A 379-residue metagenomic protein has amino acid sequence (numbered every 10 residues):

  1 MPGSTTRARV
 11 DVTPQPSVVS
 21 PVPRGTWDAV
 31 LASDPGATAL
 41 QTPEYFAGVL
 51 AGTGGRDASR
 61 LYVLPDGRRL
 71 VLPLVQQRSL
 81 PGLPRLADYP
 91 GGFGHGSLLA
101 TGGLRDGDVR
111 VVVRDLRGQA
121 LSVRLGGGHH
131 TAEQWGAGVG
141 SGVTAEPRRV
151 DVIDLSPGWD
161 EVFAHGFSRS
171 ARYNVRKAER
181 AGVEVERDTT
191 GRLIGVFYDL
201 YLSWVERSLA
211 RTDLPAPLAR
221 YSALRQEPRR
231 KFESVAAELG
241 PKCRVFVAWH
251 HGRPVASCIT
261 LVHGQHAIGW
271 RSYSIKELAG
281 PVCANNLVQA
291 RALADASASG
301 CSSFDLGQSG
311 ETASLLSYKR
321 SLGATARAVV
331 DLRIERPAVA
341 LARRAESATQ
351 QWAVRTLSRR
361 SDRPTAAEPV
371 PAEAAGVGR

Functional and structural regions predicted by a protein language model:
P2-D11, V139-E161, A298-R379: Active-site/acyl-donor-binding loops of N-acyltransferases
R7, P14-D66, L72-G82, H130-E146 (+1 more regions): A conserved beta-strand-loop-helix scaffold within acyl/acetyltransferase catalytic domains
L61, R110, R114, E227-R344: Aromatic (often tryptophan-rich) hydrophobic motifs at membrane interfaces
Q77-H95: Conserved acyl-donor/pantetheine-binding loop and adjacent beta-alpha core of acyl/acetyltransferases and related
Y89-L99, A145-V152: Acyl/amide activation-and-transfer machinery of modular secondary-metabolite enzymes
F93-R105, P157, S272-V282: A short, internal acetyl-CoA/4′-phosphopantetheine-binding micro-motif in the GNAT/acyltransferase core
L104-V150: Non-catalytic accessory segments adjacent to catalytic cores
R124, E186-R187, S302-G307: Short catalytic-loop micro-motif centered on adjacent basic/acidic residues
